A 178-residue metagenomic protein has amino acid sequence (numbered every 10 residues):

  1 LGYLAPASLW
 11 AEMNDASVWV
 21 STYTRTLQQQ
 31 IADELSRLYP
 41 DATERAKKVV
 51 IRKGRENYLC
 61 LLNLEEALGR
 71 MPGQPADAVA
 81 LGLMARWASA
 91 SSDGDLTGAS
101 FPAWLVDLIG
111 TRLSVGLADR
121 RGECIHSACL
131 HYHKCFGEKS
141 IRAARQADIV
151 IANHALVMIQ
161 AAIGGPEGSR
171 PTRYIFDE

Functional and structural regions predicted by a protein language model:
L1-P6: Walker A/P-loop
W10-A16: Post-Walker A helix-loop "phosphate-sensing" segment adjacent to the P-loop in P-loop NTPases
E12, S36, A161-A162: Hydrophobic/aromatic-lined pockets within catalytic cores
A16-V18, T22-D148: A substrate-engagement module of RecA-like helicase motors
T22, H154, E178: Glycine-rich, N-terminal phosphate-binding loop of Rossmann-like dinucleotide-binding domains
E138-R145, A155-R170: Conserved helix/coil segment N-terminal to the catalytic DExD/H
S169-E178: SF2 helicase catalytic motif II
